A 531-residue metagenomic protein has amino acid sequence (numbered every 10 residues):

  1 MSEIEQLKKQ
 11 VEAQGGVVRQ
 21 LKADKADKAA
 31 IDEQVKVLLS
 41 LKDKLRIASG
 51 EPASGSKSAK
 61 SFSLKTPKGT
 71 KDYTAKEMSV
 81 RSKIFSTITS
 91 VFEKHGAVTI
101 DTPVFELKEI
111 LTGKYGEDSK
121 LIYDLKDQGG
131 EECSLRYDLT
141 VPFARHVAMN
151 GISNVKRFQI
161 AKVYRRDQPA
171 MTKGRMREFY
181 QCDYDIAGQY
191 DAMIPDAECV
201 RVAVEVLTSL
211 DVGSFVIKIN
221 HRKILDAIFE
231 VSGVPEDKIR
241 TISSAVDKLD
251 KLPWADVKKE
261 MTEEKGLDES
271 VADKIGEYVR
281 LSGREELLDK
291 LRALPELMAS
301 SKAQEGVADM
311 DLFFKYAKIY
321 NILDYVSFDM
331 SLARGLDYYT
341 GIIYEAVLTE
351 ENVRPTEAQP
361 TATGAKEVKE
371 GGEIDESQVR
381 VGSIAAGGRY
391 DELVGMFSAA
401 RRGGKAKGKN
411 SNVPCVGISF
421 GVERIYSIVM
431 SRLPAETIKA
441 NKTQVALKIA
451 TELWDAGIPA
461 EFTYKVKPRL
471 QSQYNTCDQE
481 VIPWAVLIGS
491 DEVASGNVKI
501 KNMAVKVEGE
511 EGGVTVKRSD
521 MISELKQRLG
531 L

Functional and structural regions predicted by a protein language model:
M1-K8: Short, charge/polar-rich alpha-helical segments
I4, A59-K60, Q479-W484: Accessory terminal regions of nucleic-acid processing enzymes
K8-V80, K126, P235, K251 (+1 more regions): Auxiliary tRNA-acceptor-end handling modules of aminoacyl-tRNA synthetases
I47-A144, M149, R177-Y180, A192 (+2 more regions): TRNA-binding/sensing appendages of the translation machinery
V80-H95, E106-E109, L139-G151, V155 (+3 more regions): Positively charged, Gly/Ser-enriched RNA/tRNA-binding surfaces
K120-Q128, G233-T262, L348-N352: Acidic, His- and aromatic-enriched active-site or binding-groove loops in soluble protein domains that engage sugars
T208, A227, G233-D237: Retroelement reverse transcriptase polymerase core
I217-I228: Glycine-rich, mobile lid/loop segments that gate access to catalytic sites or pores
